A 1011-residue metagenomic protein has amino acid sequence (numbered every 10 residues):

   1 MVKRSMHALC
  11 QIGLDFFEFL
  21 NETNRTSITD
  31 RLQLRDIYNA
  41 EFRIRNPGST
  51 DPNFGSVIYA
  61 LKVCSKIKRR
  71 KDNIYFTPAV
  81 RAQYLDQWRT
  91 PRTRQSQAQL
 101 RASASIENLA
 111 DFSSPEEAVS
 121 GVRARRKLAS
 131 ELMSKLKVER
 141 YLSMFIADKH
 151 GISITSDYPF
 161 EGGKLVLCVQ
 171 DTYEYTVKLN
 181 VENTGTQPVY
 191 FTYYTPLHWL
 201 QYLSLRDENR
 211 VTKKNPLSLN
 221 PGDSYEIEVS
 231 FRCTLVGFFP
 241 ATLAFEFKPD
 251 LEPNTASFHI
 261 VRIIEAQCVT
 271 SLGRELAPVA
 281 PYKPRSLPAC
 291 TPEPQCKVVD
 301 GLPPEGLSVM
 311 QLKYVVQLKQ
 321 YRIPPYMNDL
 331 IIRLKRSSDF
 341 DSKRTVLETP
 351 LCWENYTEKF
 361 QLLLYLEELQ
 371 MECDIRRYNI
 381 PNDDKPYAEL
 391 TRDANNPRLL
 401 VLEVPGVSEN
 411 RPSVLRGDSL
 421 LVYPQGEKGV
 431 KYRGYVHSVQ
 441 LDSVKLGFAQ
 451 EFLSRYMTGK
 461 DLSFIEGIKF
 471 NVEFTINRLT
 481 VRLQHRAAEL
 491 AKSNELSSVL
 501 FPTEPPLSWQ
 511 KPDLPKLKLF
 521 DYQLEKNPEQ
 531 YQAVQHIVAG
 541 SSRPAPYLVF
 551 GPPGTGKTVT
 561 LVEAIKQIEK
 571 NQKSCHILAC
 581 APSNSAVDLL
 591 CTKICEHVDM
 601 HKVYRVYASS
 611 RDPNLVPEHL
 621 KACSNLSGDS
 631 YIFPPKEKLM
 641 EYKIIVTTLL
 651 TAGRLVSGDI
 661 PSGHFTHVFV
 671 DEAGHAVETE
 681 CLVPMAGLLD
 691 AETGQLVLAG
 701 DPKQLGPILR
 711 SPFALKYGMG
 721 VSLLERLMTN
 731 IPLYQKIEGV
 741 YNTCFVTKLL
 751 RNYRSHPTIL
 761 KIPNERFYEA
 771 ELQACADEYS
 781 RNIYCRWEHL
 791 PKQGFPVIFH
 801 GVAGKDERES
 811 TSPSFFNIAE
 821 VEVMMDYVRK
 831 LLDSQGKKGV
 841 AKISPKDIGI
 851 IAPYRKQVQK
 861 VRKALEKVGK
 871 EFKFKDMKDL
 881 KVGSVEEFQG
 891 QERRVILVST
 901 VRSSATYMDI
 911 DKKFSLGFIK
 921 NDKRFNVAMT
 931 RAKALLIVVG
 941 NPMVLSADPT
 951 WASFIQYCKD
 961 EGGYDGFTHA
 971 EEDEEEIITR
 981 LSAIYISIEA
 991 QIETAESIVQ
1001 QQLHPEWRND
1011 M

Functional and structural regions predicted by a protein language model:
R4-H7, W88-F145, S286-C290, A449-T647 (+2 more regions): ASCE P-loop NTPase motor cores of helicases and related translocases
R25-R45: Short acidic, hydrophobic short linear motifs in intrinsically disordered regions
D30, W88-R125, E131-M133, F238-D250 (+6 more regions): Pre-ATPase regulatory/linker segments immediately N-terminal to the P-loop/RecA-like helicase/translocase core
N39-I74: Charge-enriched amphipathic alpha-helical scaffolds
N73-A79, V122-R123, D148-P159, T184-D223: Surface-exposed binding patches on compact interaction domains or structured appendages
S96-N108, S113-P115, S120-A124, Q572 (+3 more regions): Conserved helicase motor core of SF1/SF2 NTP-dependent helicases
D171-K178, D223-Y225, V236-A244: Short, solvent-exposed loop/turn segments enriched in Ser/Thr/Gly
P412-L415, S541, A545, K636-E641 (+2 more regions): Short basic/glycine-enriched coil/helix segment immediately N-terminal to the Walker B
